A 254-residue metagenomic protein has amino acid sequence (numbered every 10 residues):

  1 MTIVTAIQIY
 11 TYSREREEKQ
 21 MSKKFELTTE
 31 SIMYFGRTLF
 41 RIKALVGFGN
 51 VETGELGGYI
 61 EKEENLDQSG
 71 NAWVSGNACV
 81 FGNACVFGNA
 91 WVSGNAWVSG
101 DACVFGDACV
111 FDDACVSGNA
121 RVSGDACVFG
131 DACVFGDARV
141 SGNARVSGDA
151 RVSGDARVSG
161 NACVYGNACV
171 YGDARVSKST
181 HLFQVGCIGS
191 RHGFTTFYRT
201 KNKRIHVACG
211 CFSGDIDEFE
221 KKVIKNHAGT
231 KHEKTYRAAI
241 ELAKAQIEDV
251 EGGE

Functional and structural regions predicted by a protein language model:
M1-Q20: Short, Lys/Arg-enriched N-terminal segments with co-localized hydrophobic residues within the first ~10-30 amino acids
I7, G36-R37, N202, C211: Intrinsic-disorder/low-complexity loop/linker signature
R14-C85, N89-W91, N95, G252-G253: Extended, small-residue-rich solenoid/repeat segments and analogous flexible loops that form exposed scaffolds
F48, K225, G229, D249-G253: A structural signal for alpha-helix termini and helix-coil/disorder junctions
N71-R175: Thr-biased low-complexity repeat/linker tracts and other Thr-enriched repetitive architectures
S75, T200-N202, C209-G210, K244-E251: Mature, structured domains enriched in cysteine- and short glycine motifs
V116, C127, C133-V134, R139 (+4 more regions): Glycine-rich hexapeptide-repeat left-handed beta-helix
H232-E254: Charged phosphate-binding loop/patch that engages nucleotide di/tri-phosphates or the phosphate backbone of nucleic
